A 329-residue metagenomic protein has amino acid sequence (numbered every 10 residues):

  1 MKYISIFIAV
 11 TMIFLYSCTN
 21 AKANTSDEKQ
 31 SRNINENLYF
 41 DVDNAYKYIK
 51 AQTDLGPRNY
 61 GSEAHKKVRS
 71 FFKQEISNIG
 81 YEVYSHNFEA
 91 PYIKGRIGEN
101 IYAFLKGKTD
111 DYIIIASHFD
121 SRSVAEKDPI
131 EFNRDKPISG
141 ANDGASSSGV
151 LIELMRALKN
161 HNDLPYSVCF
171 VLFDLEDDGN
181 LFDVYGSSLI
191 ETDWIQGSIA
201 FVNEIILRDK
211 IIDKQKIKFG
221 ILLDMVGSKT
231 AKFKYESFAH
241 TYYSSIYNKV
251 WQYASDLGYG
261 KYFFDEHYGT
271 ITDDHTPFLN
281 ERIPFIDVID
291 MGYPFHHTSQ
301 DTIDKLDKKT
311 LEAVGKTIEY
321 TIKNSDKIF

Functional and structural regions predicted by a protein language model:
F14-S17: C-terminal motif of bacterial Sec signal peptides marking the signal peptidase cleavage site
T19-A21: Bacterial signal peptide processing site
A23-V68, I79, P294-T302: N-terminal capping segment at the start of a domain
R32-Y39, D54-E63, F88-P91, N133-A145 (+5 more regions): Second-shell loop/turn segments in exported
A51, P57-K108: A non-catalytic alpha/beta surface segment that caps or lines the substrate-entry region of metallo-dependent hydrolase
E89, F219, V226-F329: Active-site-adjacent substrate-binding region of metalloamidase/peptidase-like peptide-processing proteins
S117-G149: Active-site histidine-acidic residue metal-binding/catalytic motifs, centered on HxH/HExxH-like signatures
K136-S245: Acidic/histidine-rich catalytic neighborhood of metal-dependent amide-processing enzymes
